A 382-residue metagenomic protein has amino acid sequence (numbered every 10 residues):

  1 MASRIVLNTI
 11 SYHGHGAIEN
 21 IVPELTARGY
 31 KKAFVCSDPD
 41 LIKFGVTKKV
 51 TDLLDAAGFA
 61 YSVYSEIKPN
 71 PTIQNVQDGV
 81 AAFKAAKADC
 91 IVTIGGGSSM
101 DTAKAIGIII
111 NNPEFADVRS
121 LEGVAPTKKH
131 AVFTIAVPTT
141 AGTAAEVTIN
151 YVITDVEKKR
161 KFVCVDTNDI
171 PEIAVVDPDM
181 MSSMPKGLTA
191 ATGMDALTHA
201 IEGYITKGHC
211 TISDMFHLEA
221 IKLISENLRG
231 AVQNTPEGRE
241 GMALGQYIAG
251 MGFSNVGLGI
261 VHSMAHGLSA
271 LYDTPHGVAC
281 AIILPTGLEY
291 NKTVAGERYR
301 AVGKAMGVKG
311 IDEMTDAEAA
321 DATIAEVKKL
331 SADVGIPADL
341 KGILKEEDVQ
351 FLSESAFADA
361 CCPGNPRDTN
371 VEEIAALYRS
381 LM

Functional and structural regions predicted by a protein language model:
M1-Y64: An N-terminal, well-structured beta->alpha segment
I18-I21, K43-V46, I73-V76, S99-A103 (+3 more regions): Short glycine/serine/threonine-rich phosphate/pyrophosphate-binding segments that cradle anionic phosphate groups
I42-F115, R229-R239: N-terminal small/polar loop signature for handling phosphorylated ligands or for N-terminal nucleophile
Q74-D179: Glycine/threonine-rich beta-strand-loop-alpha-helix active-site module that forms ligand/phosphate-binding
N150-V256: Carboxylate- and glycine-rich phosphate/diphosphate-binding segment that chelates Mg2+/Mn2+
V256-A322: C-terminal catalytic subdomain
Y299, K309-M382: C-terminal charged capping/lid subdomain of soluble metabolic enzymes
